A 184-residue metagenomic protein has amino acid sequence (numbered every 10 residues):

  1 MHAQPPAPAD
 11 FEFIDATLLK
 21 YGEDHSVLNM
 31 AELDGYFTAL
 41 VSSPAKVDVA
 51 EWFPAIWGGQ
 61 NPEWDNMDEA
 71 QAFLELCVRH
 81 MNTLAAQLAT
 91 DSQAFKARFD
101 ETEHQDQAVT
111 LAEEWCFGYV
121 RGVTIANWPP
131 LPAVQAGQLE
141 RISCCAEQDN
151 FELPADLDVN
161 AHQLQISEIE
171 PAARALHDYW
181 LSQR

Functional and structural regions predicted by a protein language model:
M1-C116, V120-R184: Domain-length accessory/inserted modules outside core catalytic folds
